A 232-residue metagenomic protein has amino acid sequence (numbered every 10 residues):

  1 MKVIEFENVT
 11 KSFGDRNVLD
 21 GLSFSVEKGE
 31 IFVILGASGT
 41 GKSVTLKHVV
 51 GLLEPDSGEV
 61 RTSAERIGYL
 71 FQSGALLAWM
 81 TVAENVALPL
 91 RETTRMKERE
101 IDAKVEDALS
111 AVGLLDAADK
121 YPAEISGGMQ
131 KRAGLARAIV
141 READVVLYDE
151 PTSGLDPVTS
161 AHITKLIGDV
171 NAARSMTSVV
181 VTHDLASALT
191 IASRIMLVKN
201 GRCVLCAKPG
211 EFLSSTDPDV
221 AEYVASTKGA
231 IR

Functional and structural regions predicted by a protein language model:
L35-A37: The feature captures the beta-strand-to-loop junction immediately N-terminal to the Walker
V50: Helix-to-loop junction immediately C-terminal to a conserved catalytic motif
Y121-I125, M129: Conserved ABC ATPase signature
V140-D144: A short, proline-enriched helix->beta-strand linker immediately N-terminal to the Walker B motif in ABC-type P-loop
V146-D149: Catalytic Walker B motif of ABC-type/P-loop ATPase nucleotide-binding domains
P157-T159: Helix N-cap at the start of a conserved alpha-helix in ABC-type nucleotide-binding domains
A161-A173: Helical segment within the ABC ATPase nucleotide-binding domain
